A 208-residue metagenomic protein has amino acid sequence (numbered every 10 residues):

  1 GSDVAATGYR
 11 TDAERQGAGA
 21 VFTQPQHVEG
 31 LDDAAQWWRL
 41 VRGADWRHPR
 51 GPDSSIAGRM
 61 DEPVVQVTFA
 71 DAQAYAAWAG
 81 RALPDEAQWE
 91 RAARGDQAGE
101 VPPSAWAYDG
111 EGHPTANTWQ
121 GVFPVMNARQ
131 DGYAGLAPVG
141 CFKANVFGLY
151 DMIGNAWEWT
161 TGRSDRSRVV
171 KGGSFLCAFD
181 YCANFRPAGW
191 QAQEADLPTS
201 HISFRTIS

Functional and structural regions predicted by a protein language model:
V4-T7: Collagenous Gly-X-Y triple-helix signature in extracellular proteins
R10, E14-Q191, A195-S200, I207: Functional-site microenvironments in short loops/helix caps that host divalent-cation chemistry
